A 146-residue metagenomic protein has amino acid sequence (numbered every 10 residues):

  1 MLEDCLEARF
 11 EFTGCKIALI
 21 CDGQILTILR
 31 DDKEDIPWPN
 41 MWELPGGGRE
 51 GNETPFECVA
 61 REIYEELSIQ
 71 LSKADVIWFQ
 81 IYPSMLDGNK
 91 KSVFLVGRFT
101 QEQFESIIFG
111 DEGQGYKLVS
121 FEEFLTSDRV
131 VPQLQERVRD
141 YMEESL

Functional and structural regions predicted by a protein language model:
M1-K16: Acidic, metal-coordinating catalytic segment for phosphate/diphosphate chemistry, firing primarily on the Nudix
F12-K16, N89-F94, G113: Short hydrophobic/aromatic beta-strand or adjacent loop that forms the aromatic wall/cage of a ligand/substrate-binding
C21-G23, Q80-S106, K117, F121-E123 (+1 more regions): Active-site-adjacent beta-strand/loop module that shapes the phosphate/pyrophosphate-binding cleft
Q24-E65: Conserved Nudix-box catalytic region and its N-terminal flanking loop in Nudix hydrolases and closely related
R49, F124-L125: A generic structural signal for short hydrophobic patches within well-formed alpha-helices
Q70-Q80: A short coil-to-beta-strand element that immediately follows conserved catalytic motifs
